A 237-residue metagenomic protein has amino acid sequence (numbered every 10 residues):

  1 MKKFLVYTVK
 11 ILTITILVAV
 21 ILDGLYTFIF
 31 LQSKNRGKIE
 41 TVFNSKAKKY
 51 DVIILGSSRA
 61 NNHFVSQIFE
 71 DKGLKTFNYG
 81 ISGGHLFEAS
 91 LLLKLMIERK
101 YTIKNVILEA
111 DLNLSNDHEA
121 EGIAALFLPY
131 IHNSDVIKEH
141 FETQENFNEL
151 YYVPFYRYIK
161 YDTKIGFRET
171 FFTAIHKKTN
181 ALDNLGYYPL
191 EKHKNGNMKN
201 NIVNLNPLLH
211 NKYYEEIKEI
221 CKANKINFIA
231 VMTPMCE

Functional and structural regions predicted by a protein language model:
F4, H85-E88, N206-Y213: Soluble or luminal CAZymes and related metallo-dependent hydrolases
V6-T27: Hydrophobic membrane-insertion alpha-helices, especially the h-region of bacterial N-terminal signal peptides
I29-K49: Alpha-helical transmembrane signal-anchor/signal-peptide segments
G37-E40, N62, L91-L95, N211-E219: Alpha-helical scaffolding within the catalytic cores of extracellular/periplasmic polymer-degrading hydrolases
D51-I53, N105, I229: Structural motif
L55, R59-T143: Membrane-embedded segments
I123-I229: Secreted/periplasmic serine-hydrolase-like ester/acetyl group-modifying domain
M235-E237: Substrate-gating cap/lid alpha-helix
